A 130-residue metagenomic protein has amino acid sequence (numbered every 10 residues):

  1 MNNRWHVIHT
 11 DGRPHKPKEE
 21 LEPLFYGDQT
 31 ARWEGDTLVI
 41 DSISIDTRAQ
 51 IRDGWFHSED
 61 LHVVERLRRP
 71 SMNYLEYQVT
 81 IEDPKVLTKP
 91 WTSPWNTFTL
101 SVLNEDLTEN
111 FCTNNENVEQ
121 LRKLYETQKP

Functional and structural regions predicted by a protein language model:
M1-P130: Hydrophobic small-molecule pocket/channel-lining residues, especially in calycin-type beta-barrels
